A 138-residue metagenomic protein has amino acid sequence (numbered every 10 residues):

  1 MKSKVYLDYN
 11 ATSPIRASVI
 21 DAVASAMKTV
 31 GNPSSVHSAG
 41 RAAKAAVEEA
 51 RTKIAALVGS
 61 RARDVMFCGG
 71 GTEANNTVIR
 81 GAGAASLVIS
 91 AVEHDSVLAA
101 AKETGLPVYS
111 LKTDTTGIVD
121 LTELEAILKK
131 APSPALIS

Functional and structural regions predicted by a protein language model:
M1-S138: Pyridoxal 5′-phosphate
